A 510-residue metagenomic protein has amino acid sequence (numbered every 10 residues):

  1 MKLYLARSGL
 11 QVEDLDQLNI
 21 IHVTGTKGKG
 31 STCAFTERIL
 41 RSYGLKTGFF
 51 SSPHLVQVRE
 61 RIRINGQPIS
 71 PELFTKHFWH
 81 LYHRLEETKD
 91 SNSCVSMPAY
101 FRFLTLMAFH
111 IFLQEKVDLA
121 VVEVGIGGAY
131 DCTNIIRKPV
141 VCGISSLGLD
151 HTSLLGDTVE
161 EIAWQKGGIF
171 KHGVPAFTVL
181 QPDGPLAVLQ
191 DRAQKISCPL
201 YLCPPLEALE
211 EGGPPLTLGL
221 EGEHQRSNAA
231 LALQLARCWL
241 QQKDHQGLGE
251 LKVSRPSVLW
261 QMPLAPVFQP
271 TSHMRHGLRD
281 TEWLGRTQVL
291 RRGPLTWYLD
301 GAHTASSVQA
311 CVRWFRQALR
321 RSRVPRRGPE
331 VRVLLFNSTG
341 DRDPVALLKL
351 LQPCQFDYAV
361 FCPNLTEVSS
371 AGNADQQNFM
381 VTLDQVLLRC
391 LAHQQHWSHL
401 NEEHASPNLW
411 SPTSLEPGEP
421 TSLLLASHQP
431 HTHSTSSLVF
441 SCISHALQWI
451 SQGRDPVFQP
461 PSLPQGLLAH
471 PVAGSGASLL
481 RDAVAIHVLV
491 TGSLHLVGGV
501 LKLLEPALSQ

Functional and structural regions predicted by a protein language model:
A6-I20, R41-R137, S153-D157, E161 (+1 more regions): ATP-dependent carboxylate-amine ligase catalytic core
S31-T36: Hydrophobic positions on the alpha1 helix immediately C-terminal to the Walker A/P-loop
L119-V122, C132-G143, L147-G148, G213-Y358: Nucleotide phosphate-binding/pyrophosphate-handling subdomain across enzymes that bind or process nucleotide phosphates
I126-C198, W314, V333-L335, T339-L348: Conserved catalytic-core segment of NTP-binding enzymes
P182-R192, W297, A305, K349-V484: C-terminal helical cap/extension that packs against the catalytic core of soluble nucleotide-cofactor enzymes
S493: Active-site-proximal loop/hinge segments that shape catalytic or ion-binding/gating pockets
G498-Q510: Active-site-adjacent alpha-helix immediately C-terminal to a catalytic or transition-state-stabilizing loop
